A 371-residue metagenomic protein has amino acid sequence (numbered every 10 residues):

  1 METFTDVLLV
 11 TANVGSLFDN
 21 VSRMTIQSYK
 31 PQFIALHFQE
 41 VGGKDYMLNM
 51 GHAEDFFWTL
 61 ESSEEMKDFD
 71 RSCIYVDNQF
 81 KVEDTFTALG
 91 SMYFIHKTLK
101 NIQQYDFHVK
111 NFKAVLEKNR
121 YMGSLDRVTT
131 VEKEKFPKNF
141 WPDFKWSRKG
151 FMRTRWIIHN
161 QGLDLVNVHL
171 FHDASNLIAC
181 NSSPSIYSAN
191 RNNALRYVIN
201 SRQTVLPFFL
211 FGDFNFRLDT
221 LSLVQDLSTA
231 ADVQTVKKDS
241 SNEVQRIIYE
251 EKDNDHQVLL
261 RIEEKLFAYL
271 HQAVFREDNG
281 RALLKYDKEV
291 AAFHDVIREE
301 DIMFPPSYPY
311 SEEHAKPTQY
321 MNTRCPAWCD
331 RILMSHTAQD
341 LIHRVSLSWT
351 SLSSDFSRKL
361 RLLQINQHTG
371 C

Functional and structural regions predicted by a protein language model:
M1-M92, N101-I102, Y121-P142, M152 (+3 more regions): N-terminal, active-site-proximal structural segment of metallo-dependent hydrolase catalytic domains
T3-V10, K30-H37, A88-G90, Q103 (+8 more regions): Core residues of folded domains in eukaryotic genome-function proteins
T25-S28, Q32-F33, G51-E61, H108-R120 (+2 more regions): Amphipathic alpha-helical scaffolding segments
Q32-E40, T87-L89, Y93-H96, T204-Q225: Hydrophobic, aliphatic-enriched repeat segments that assemble into extended interaction scaffolds in large eukaryotic
E65-V76, T129-W141, K145, I158 (+2 more regions): Catalytic lobes of large eukaryotic enzymes
F94-K97, T154-H159, S335-H336: Active-site beta-strand termini and strand-to-loop segments that position acidic
L99-Q104, Q339-D340: Short helix-loop capping/hinge motifs at secondary-structure junctions, enriched in acidic/polar residues
F107, N111-N119, P142-F144, R148-I157: Charged/polar interaction segments and conserved charged motifs
